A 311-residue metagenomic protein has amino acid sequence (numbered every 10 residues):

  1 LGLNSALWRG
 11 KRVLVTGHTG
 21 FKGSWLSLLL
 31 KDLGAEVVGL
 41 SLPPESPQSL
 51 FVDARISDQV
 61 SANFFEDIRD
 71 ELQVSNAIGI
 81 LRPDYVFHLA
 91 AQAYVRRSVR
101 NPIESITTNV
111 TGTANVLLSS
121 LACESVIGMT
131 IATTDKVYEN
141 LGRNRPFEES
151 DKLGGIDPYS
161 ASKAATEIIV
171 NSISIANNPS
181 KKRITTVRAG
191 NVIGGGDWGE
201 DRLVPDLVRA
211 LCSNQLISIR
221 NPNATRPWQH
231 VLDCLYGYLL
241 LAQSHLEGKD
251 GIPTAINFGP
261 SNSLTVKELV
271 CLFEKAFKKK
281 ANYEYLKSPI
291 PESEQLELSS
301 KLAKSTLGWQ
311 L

Functional and structural regions predicted by a protein language model:
L1-A189: N-terminal Rossmann-like NAD(P)+-binding domain of SDR-like oxidoreductases, especially those catalyzing
D32-L33, E66, L211-L311: C-terminal substrate-binding subdomain of Rossmann-fold SDR/epimerase-dehydratase oxidoreductases
I80, L89, A210-L211, L241: Conserved catalytic core of Hanks-type protein kinase domains
T113, E200-V204: Amphipathic alpha-helical segments in well-structured domains
N140-G142, G195-D197, E294: Short beta-loop-alpha junction of Rossmann-like oxidoreductase domains
E149-D151, S162-K163, A189, P205 (+2 more regions): C-terminal structured domain segments across diverse proteins
I156-Y159, A189-D201, N221-D233, P260-N262: Glycine-rich "substrate-gating" loop/helix at the edge of Rossmann-like oxidoreductase active sites
A165, I169-I173, L207, L269 (+1 more regions): Hydrophobic alpha-helix immediately C-terminal to the catalytic Tyr-X-X-X-Lys motif of short-chain
